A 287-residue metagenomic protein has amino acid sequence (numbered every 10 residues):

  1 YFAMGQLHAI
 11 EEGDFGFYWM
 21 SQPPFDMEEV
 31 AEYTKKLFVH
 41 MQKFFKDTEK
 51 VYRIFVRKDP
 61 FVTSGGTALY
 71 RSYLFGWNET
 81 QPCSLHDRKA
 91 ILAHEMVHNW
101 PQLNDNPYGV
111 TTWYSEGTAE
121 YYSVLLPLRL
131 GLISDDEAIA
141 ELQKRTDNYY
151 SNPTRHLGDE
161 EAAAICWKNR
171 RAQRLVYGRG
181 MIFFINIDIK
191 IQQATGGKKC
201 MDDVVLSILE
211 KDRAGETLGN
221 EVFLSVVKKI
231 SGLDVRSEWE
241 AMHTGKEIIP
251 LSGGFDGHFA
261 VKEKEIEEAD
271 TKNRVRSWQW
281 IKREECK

Functional and structural regions predicted by a protein language model:
L7-T111: Juxtacatalytic substrate-recognition/specificity segment
P23, M27-T34, L85-A90, T112-E116 (+5 more regions): Solvent-exposed, acidic/flexible segments
A31, K35-F38, H94, E116 (+5 more regions): Extracytoplasmic/secreted envelope proteins and their assembly/folding machinery, especially bacterial periplasmic
D47-Y52, R179, L233-V235: Loop/turn elements at helix/coil->beta-strand transitions in domains of secreted/extracellular proteins
P107-M181, A194, D212: Acidic/His/Gly-enriched intrinsically disordered linker/tail segments that often contain short helix/coil "MoRF-like"
P127-A140, I191-C200, K228-E238: Structural helix-adjacent loops and short alpha-helical linkers that scaffold large soluble proteins
I182, N186-R213, V222-K228: Carbohydrate-binding surfaces of carbohydrate-active enzymes
K211-K287: Beta/coil-rich, acidic/histidine-enriched accessory regions frequently appended to metallopeptidases
